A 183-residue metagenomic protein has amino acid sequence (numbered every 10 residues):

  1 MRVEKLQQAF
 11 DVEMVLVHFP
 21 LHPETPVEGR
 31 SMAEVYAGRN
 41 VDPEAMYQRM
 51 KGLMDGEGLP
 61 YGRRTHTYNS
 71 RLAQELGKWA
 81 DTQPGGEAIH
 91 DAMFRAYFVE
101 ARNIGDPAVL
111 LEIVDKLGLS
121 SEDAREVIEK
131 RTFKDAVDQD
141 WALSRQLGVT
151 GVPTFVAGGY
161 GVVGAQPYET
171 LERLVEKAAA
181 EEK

Functional and structural regions predicted by a protein language model:
M1-V12, L16-V17, R39, K78-K183: C-terminal cap of thioredoxin/glutaredoxin-like
H18-R30: Short, charge-patterned binding micro-sites
M32-M54: Short, structured active-site "lid" loops
A33-A37, G58-G62, E122-V127: Short glycine/proline- and acidic residue-enriched helix-loop micro-motifs that form flexible lids or anion-recognition
Y36-N40, E44, G62, H66 (+1 more regions): Short gly/ser-rich anion-binding loops that grip negatively charged ligand groups
M46-Y68: A conserved beta-strand/loop capping segment in the N-terminal third of enzymes that catalyze redox or closely related
L72-L76: Conserved N-terminal beta-strand and adjoining loop/helix that marks the start of the Nudix/MutT-like hydrolase domain
